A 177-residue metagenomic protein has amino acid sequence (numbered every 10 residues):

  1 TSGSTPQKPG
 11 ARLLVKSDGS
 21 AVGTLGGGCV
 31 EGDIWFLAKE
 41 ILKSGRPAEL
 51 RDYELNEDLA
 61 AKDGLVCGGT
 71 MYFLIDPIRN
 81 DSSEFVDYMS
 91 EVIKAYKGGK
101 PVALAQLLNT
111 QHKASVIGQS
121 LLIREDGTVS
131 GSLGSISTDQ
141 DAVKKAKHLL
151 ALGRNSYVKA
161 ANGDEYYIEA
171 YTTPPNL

Functional and structural regions predicted by a protein language model:
T1-L177: Segments forming oxygen-rich coordination pockets for charged ligands
